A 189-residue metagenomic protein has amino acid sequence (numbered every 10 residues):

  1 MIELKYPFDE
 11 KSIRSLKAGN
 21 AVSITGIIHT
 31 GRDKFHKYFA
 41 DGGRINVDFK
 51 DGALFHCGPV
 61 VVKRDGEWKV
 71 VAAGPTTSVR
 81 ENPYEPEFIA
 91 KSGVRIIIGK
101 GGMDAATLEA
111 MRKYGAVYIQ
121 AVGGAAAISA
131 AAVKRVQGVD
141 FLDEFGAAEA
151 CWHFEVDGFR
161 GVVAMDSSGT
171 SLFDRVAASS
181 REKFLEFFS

Functional and structural regions predicted by a protein language model:
M1-F8: Short, structured beta-strand/loop micro-motifs enriched in basic residues and often containing a Trp
K5, H56-G58, A164: Residues in well-ordered beta-strands of folded domains
E10-S15: Short, surface-exposed secondary-structure edge patches
L16-K17, V22: Short, well-ordered loop/turn sites that connect or cap secondary structure elements
I24, A131-S189: C-terminal binding/interaction regions
T30-F159: Feature captures the catalytic cores and cofactor-binding loops of soluble hydro-lyases/lyases that act on carboxylate
